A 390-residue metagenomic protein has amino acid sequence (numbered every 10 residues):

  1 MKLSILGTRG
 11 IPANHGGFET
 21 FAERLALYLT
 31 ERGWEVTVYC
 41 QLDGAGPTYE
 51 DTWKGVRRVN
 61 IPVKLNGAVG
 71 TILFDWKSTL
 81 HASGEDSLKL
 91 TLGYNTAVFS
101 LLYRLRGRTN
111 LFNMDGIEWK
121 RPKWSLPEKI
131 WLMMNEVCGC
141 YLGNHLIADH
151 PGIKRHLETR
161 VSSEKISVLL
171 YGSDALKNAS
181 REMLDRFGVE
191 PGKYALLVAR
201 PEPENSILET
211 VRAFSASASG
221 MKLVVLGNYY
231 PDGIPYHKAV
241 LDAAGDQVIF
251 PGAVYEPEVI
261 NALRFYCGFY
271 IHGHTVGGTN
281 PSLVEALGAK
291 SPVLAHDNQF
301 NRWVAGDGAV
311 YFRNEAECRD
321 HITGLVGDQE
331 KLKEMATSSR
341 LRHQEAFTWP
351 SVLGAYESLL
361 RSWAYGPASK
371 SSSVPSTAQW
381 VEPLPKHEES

Functional and structural regions predicted by a protein language model:
S4, R186-A218, L223-V224: Conserved donor-binding/catalytic core segment of Leloir-type glycosyltransferases
G46, G70-D115, W119, G278: An aromatic- and histidine-rich active-site surface loop
S83, E128-L146: Membrane-proximal helix-turn-helix segments that form the acceptor-binding/catalytic region of lipid-linked
G139-K177, Y356: A short, active-site helix/loop in glycosyltransferases that binds the activated sugar's phosphate group
H237-E258: Nucleotide-activated donor-binding/catalytic signature segment of Leloir-type glycosyltransferases, i.e., the conserved
A262-G278, S291: Acidic donor-binding loop of glycosyltransferase active sites
R302-E334: Change "using UDP/GDP/dTDP sugars" to "using nucleotide sugars
K331-A346, A355: A short, well-ordered alpha-helix in the C-terminal region of glycosyltransferases
